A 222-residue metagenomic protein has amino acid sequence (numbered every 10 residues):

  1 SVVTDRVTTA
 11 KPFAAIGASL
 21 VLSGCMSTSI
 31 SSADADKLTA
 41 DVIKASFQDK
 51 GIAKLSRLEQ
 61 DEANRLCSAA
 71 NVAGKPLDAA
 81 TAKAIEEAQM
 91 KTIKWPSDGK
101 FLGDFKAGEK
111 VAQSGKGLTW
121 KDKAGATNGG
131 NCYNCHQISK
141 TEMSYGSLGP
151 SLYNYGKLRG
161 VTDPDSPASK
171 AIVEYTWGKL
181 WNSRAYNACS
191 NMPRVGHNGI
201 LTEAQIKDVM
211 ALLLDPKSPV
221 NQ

Functional and structural regions predicted by a protein language model:
V2-A14: Bacterial N-terminal signal peptides that target proteins for export
A14-G24: Bacterial N-terminal signal peptides
V21, A63, N128-N131: Secretory pathway export signals and precursors
C25-L118, K179, L212-Q222: Post-cleavage N-terminal segment of exported redox proteins
L38-T39, S46-Q48, G103-A107, Y133-A204 (+1 more regions): Extracytoplasmic electron-transfer domains, predominantly the class I c-type cytochrome c fold
L118-K121, T141-Y145, P219-V220: Secretory-pathway/luminal and periplasmic proteins that interact with or process carbohydrate-rich
W120-G130: Local sequence-structure signature of Cys/Sec-based thiol-disulfide redox active-site neighborhoods
